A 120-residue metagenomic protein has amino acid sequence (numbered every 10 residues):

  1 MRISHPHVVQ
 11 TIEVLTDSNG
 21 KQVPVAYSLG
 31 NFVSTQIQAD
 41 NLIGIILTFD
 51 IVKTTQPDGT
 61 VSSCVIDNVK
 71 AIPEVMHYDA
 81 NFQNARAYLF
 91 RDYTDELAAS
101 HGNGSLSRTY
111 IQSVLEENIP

Functional and structural regions predicted by a protein language model:
M1-L47: Conserved beta-sheet core of the metallophosphoesterase superfamily
L42-P120: A short C-terminal boundary segment appended to hydrolase-like catalytic domains
